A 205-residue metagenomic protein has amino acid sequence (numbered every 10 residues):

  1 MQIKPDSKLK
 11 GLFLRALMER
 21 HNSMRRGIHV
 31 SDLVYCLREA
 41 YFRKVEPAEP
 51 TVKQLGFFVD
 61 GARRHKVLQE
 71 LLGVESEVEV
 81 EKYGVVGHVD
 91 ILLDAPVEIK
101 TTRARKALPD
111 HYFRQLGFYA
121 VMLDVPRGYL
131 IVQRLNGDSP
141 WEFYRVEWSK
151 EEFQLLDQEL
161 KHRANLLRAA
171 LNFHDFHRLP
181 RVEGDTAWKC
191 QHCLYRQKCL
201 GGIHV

Functional and structural regions predicted by a protein language model:
M1-P96, R103-P109, R114: Metal-dependent nuclease catalytic cores that hydrolyze phosphodiester bonds in DNA/RNA, characterized by
I3-P5, E81-K82, V125-V205: Metal-dependent nuclease catalytic regions and adjoining charged, substrate-binding loops involved in nucleic-acid end
C36, Y119, C193: A residue-level signal for conserved active-site and pocket-lining positions in enzyme catalytic cores
L68-L72, L123, A164: Hydrophobic, Leu/Ile/Phe/Ala-enriched alpha-helical segments that form helix-helix packing faces
V89, G117, Q191: Residue-level detector of short, conserved catalytic/binding motifs and their immediate flanks
I99-T101, V132: Residue-level recognition of conserved beta-strand positions in structured domain cores
H111-L123: Short, charged, amphipathic alpha-helix that recurs within catalytic cores of restriction-modification and other
